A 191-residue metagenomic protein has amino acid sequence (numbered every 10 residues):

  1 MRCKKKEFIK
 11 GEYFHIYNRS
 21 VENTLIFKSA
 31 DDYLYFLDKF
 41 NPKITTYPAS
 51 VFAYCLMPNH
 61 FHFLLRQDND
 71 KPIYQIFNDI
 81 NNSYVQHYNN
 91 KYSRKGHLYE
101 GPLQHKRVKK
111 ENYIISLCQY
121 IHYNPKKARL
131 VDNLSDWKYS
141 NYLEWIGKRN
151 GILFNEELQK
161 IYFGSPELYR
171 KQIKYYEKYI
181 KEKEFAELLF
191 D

Functional and structural regions predicted by a protein language model:
M1-A53, M57, R66-D191: Short Pro-Cys-Gly-centered "Cys-loop" motif that presents a nucleophilic cysteine in a tight turn
